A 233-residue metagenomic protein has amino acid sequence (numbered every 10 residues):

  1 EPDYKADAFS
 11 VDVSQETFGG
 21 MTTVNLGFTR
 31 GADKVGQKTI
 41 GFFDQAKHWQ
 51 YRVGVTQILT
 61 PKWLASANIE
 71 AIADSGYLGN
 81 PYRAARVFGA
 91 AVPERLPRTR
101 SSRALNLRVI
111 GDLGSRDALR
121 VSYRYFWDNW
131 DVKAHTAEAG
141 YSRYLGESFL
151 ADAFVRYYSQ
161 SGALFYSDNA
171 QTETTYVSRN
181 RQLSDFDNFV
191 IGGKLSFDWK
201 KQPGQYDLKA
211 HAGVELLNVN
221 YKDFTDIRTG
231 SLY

Functional and structural regions predicted by a protein language model:
E1, Q15-T17, F28-K34, A71-S75 (+5 more regions): Transmembrane beta-strands of outer-membrane beta-barrel pores
E1, V35-F42, H48-R52, F88-L96 (+3 more regions): Extracellular loop and loop/strand-boundary signature of outer-membrane beta-barrel proteins
K5-F9, Q45-Y51, T99-L105, D131-H135 (+2 more regions): Residues that define the transmembrane beta-barrel architecture of outer-membrane proteins
V11-Q15, V53-Q57, L105-G111, Y123 (+2 more regions): Residues on the lipid-exposed face of transmembrane beta-strands in outer-membrane beta-barrel proteins
F18-T22, K62-L64, R116, S148 (+1 more regions): Short loop/turn motifs that connect adjacent beta-strands in outer-membrane beta-barrel proteins
T23-L78, Y82-R83, S101, D152-D198: Outer-membrane beta-barrel translocator/channel fold
N106-Y158: Long, well-ordered mid-to-C-terminal structural blocks that present hydrophobic/aromatic surfaces
S196-Y233: Predominantly the C-terminal beta-signal and adjacent terminal strand-loop region of outer-membrane beta-barrel
